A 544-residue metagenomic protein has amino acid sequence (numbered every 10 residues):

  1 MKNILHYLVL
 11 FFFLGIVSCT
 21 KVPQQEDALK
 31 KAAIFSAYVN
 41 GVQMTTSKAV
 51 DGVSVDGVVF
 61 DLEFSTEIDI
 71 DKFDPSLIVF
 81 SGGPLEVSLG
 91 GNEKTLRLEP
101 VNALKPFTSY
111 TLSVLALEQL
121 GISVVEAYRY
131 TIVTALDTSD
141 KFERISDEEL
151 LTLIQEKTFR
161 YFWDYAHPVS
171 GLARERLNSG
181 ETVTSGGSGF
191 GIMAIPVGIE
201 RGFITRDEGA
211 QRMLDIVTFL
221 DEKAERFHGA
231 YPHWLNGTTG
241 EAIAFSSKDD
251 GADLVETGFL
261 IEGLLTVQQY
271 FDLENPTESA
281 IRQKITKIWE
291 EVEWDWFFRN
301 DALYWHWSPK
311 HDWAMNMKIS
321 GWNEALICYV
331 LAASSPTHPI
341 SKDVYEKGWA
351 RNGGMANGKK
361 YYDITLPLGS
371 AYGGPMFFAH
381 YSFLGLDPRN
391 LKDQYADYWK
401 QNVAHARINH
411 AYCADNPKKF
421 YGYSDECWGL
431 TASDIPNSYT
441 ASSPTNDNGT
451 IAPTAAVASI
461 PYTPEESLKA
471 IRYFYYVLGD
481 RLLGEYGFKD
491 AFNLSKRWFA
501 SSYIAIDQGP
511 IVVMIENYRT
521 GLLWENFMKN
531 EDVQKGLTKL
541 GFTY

Functional and structural regions predicted by a protein language model:
M1-K2, T20: N-terminal hydrophobic targeting signals that begin at the initiator methionine
K2-L10: Sec-dependent signal peptide recognition, specifically the positively charged N-region followed immediately by
I4, E99, T131, Y361-Y362: Small/flexible residues
I4-L5, D56, D147: Structural motif marking the loop-to-transmembrane transition
V9-F13, Y38: Enrichment for repetitive, rod-forming helical segments
G15-S18: C-terminal motif of bacterial Sec signal peptides marking the signal peptidase cleavage site
P23-S139: Acidic, low-complexity Ser/Thr/Gly/Pro-rich repeat segments typical of extracellular/periplasmic and surface-exposed
I132, L136-Y544: Ser/Thr/Asn(+Pro)-rich, low-complexity disordered segments
